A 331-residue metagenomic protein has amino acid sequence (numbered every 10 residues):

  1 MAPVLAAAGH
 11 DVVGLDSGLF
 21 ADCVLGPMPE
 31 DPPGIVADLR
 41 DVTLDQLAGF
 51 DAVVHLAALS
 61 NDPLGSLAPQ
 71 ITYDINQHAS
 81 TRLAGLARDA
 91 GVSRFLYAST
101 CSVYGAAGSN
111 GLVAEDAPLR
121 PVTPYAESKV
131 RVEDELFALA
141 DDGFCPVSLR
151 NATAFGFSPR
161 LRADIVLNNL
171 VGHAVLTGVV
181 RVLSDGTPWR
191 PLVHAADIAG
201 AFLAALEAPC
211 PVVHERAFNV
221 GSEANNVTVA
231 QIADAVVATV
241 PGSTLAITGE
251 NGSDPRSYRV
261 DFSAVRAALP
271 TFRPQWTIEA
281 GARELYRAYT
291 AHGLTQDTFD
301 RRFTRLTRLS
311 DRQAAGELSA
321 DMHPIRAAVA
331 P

Functional and structural regions predicted by a protein language model:
M1-A52: N-terminal Rossmann/SDR dinucleotide-binding element
L39-I75: NAD(P)H-binding glycine-rich loop region in Rossmannoid oxidoreductase-like domains and their noncatalytic homologs
A58, A68, Y73-S80, L96-S99 (+1 more regions): Short alpha-helix in the Rossmann-fold core of NAD(P)-dependent oxidoreductases
Y73, G111, V122-V130, R160-I165 (+2 more regions): Short-chain dehydrogenase/reductase
T81-P124: Conserved Rossmann-fold NAD(P)-dependent oxidoreductase catalytic core, especially the SDR/UDP-sugar
Y104-G105, T123-P124, L149-I165: Flexible, glycine-rich beta-alpha linker
A106-S109, R120-R150, V175-L176: Active-site Tyr-X1-5-Lys
G178, L183-P331: C-terminal substrate-binding subdomain of Rossmann-fold SDR/epimerase-dehydratase oxidoreductases
